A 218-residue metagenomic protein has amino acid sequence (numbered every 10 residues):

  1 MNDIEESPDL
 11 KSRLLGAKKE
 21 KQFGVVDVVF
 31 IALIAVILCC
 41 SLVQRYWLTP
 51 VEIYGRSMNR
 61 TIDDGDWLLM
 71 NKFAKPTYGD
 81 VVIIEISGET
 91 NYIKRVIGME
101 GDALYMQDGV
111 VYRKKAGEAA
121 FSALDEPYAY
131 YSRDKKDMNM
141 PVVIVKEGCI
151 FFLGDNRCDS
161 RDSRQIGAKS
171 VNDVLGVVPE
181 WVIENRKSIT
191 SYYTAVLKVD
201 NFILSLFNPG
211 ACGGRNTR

Functional and structural regions predicted by a protein language model:
N2-I31, Y46-E52, R60-R218: Soluble "head" domains of membrane/secretory-pathway proteins
V29-S41: Hydrophobic secretory-pathway targeting helix
